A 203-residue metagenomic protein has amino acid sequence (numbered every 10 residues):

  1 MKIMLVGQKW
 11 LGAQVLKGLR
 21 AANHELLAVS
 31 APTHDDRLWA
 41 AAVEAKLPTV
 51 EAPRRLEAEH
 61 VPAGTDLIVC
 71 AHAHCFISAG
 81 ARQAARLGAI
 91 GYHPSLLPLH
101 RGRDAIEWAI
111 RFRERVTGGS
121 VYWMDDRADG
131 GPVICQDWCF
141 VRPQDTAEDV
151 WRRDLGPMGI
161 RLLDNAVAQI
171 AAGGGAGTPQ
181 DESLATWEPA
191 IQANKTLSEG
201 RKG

Functional and structural regions predicted by a protein language model:
M1-G203: One-carbon transfer enzymes
